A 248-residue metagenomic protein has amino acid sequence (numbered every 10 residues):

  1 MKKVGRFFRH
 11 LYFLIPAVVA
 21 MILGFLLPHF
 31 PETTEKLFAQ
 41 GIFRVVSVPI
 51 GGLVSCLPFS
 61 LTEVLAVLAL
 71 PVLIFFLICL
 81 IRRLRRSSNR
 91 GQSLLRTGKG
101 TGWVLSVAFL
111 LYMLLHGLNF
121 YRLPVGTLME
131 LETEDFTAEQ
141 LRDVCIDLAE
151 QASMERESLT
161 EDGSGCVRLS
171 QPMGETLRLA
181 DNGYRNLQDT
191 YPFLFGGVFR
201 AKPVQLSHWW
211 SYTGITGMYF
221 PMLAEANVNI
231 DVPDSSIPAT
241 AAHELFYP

Functional and structural regions predicted by a protein language model:
M1-I15: N-terminal membrane topogenic signal
F13-H29, V107-M113: Hydrophobic alpha-helical membrane-insertion segments
V19-R82: Membrane-embedded alpha-helical segments of integral membrane proteins
E35-Q40, G117-L141: Alpha-helical transmembrane signal-anchor/signal-peptide segments
L57-S60, T137-T160: Short extracytoplasmic
P58, A239-P248: Active-site recognition of the HExxH zinc-binding catalytic motif
A66, V72-C79, Q92-V125: Transmembrane alpha-helices and immediately adjacent membrane-cytoplasm interface residues in multi-pass integral
D162-S235: Auxiliary, metal-adjacent structural segments of Zn-dependent hydrolase domains
